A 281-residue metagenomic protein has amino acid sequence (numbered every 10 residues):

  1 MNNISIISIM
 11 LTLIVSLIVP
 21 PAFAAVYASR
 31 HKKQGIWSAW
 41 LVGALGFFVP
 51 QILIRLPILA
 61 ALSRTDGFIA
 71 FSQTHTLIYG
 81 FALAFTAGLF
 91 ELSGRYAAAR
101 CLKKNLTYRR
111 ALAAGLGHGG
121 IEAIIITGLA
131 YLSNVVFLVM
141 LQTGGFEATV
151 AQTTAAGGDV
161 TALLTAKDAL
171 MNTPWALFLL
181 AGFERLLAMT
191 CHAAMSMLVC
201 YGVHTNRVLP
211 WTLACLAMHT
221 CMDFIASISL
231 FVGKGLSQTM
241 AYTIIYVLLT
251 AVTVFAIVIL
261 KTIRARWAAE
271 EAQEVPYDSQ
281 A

Functional and structural regions predicted by a protein language model:
M1-A281: Hydrophobic alpha-helical segments at protein termini of multi-pass membrane proteins
